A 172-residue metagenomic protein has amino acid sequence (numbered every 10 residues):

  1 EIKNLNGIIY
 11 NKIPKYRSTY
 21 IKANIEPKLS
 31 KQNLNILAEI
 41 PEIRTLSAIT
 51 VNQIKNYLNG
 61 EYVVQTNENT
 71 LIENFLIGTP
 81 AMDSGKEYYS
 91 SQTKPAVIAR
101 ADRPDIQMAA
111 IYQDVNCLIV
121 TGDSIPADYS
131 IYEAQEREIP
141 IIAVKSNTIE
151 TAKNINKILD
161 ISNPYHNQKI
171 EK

Functional and structural regions predicted by a protein language model:
E1-K31, N35-E39, L46, M82-S90 (+2 more regions): Feature captures the catalytic cores and cofactor-binding loops of soluble hydro-lyases/lyases that act on carboxylate
I43-Y88: Conserved catalytic and cofactor-binding micro-motifs that handle phosphate-bearing ligands or nucleotide cofactors
